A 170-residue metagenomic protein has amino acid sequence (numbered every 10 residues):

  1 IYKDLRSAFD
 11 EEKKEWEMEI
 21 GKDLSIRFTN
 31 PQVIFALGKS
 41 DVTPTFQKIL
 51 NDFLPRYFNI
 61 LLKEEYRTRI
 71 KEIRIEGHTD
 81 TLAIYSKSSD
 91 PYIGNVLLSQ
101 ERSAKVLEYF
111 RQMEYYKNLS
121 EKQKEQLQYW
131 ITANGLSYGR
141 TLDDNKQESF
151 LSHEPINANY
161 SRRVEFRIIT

Functional and structural regions predicted by a protein language model:
I1-I73, L82-S86: Periplasmic peptidoglycan-binding/tethering modules of Gram-negative envelope proteins
L37-P44, R74, H78-T170: Periplasmic OmpA-like peptidoglycan-binding domain that tethers envelope proteins to the cell wall
